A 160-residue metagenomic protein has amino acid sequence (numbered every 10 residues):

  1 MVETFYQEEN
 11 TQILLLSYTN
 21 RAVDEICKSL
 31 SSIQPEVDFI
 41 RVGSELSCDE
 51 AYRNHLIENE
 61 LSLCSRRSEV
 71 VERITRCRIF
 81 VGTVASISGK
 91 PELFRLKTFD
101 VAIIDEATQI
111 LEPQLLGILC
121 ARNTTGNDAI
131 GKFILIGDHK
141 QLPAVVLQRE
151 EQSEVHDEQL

Functional and structural regions predicted by a protein language model:
M1-G82: ASCE P-loop NTPase motor cores of helicases and related translocases
E8-T11, Y18-R21, V71, A85-I87 (+1 more regions): Conserved helicase motor core of SF1/SF2 NTP-dependent helicases
